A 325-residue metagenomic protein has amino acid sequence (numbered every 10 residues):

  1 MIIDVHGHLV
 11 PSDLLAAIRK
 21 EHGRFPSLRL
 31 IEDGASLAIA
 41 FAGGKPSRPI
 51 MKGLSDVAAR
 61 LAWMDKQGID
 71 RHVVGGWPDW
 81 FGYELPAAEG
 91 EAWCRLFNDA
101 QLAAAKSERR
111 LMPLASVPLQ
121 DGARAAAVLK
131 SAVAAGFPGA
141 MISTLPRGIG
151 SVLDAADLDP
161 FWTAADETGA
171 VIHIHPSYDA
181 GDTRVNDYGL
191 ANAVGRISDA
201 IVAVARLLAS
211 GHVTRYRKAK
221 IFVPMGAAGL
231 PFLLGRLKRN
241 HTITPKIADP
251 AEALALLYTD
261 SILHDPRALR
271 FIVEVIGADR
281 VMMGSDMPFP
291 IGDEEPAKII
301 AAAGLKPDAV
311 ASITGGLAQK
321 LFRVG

Functional and structural regions predicted by a protein language model:
M1, V5, S12-R71, D99-K106 (+7 more regions): Mid-to-C-terminal alpha-helical segments outside catalytic/metal-binding sites
I3-V5, H72-V74, M112-A115, A140-I142 (+4 more regions): Hydrophobic faces of well-ordered beta-strands that scaffold small-molecule active sites in alpha/beta enzyme cores
V10-S12, W80-G82, D121, R147-I149 (+4 more regions): Active-site environment of divalent metal-dependent phosphoester hydrolases
L15-S27, A88-E91, L129, L158 (+2 more regions): Aromatic- and acidic-residue-enriched segments that line the glycan-binding/catalytic groove of carbohydrate-active
D70-A203: Active-site gating/metal-coordination segments in enzymes
G189-I201, T214-R215, I221-A227, P231 (+1 more regions): Active-site core of metal-dependent hydrolases
I201-V204, T242, S261-D265: A general structural motif
L208-E252: Aromatic-lined glycan-binding groove of carbohydrate-active enzymes
